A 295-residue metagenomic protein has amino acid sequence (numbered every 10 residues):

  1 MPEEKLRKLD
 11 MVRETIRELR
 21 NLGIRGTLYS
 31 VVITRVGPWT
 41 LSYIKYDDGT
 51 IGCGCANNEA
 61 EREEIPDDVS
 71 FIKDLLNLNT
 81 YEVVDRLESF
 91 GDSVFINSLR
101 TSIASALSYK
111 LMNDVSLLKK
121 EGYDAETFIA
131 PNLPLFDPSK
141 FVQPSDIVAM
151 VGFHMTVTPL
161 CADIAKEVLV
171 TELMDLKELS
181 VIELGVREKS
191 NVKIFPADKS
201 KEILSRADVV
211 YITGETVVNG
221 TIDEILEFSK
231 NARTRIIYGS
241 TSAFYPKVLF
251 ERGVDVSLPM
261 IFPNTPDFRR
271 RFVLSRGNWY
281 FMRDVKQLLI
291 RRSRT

Functional and structural regions predicted by a protein language model:
P2-I164, S293-R294: Electropositive, gly/pro-rich neighborhoods at or near active sites that engage anionic ligands
P144, S205-R206: Alpha-helix C-terminal capping/helix-to-coil transition sites in glycosyltransferase folds
I147, D208-V209: Structural motif
V157-C161, T221-F228, V248: A short acidic, amphipathic alpha-helical/loop segment
C161-A165, S205, E227-A232: Short, conserved loop/helix-junction motifs that constitute active-site signature segments in enzyme catalytic cores
V168-V186: NAD(P)-binding Rossmann-fold cofactor-contacting core
I194-S205: Short acidic low-complexity segments
T234-T295: C-terminal functional extensions of proteins
